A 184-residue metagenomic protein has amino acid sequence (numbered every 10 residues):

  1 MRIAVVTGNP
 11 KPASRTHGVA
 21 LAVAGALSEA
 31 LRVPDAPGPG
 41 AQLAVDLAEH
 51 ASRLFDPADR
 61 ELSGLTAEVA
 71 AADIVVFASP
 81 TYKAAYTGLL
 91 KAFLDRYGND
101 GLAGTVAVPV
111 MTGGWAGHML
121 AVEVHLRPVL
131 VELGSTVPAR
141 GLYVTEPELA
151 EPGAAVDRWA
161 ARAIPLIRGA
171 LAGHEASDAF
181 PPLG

Functional and structural regions predicted by a protein language model:
M1-D95, R168, G173, S177-G184: N-terminal beta1-alpha1-beta2 submodule of the flavodoxin-like/Rossmannoid cofactor-binding fold
S14-T16, V108-E123: Rossmann-like NAD(P)(H) cofactor-binding subdomain of soluble oxidoreductases
V19-V23, V122, W159: Hydrophobic alpha-helical membrane-association signature
L43-S52, V129-A150: Mobile beta-alpha loop/short-helix "lid" or hinge segments that flank ligand
A92-F93, A121, L126-P128: Conserved catalytic-core segment of NTP-binding enzymes
R96-M111, E132-Y143: Short, acidic/small-residue loops that bind anionic groups at enzyme active sites
V137-G184: Glycine-rich phosphate/pyrophosphate-binding loop and the adjoining helix
